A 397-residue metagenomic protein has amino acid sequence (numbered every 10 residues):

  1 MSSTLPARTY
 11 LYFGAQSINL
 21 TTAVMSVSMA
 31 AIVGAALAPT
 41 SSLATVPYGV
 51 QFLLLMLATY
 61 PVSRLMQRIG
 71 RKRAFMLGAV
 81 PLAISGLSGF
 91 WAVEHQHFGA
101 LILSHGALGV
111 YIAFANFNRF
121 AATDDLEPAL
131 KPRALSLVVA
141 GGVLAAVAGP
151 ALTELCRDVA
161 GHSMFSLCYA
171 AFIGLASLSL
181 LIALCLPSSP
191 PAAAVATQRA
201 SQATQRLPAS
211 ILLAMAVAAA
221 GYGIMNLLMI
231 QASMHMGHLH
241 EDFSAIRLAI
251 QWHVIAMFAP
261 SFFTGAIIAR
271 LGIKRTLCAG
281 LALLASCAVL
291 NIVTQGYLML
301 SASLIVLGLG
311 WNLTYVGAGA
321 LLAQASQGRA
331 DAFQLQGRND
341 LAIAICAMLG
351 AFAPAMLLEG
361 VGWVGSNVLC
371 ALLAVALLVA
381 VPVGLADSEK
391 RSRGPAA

Functional and structural regions predicted by a protein language model:
S17, F98-A113, M299-L313: Hydrophobic core of transmembrane alpha-helices in multi-pass small-molecule transporters, especially MFS/SLC-type
M29-S41, I230-A249: Short amphipathic helix-loop junctions that connect adjacent transmembrane helices in Major Facilitator Superfamily/SLC
A30, I112-L126, L313-Q327: Intracellular juxtamembrane helix-capping segments at the cytosolic ends of symmetry-related transmembrane helices
A58-R71, P260-I273, L358: Helix-to-loop junctions at the C-terminal end of transmembrane segments in multipass secondary transporters
V80-H95, L283-Q295: C-terminal ends and interior cores of transmembrane alpha-helices in multi-pass membrane transporters/permeases
I102-A140: Cytoplasmic helix-loop-helix junction between adjacent transmembrane helices in 12-TM secondary transporters
R133-A151, A342-G350: Glycine-rich segments within core transmembrane alpha-helices of 12-TM secondary carriers
E154, I173-A194, A380-L385: C-terminal membrane-cytosol helix-exit motif in multi-pass small-molecule transporters
